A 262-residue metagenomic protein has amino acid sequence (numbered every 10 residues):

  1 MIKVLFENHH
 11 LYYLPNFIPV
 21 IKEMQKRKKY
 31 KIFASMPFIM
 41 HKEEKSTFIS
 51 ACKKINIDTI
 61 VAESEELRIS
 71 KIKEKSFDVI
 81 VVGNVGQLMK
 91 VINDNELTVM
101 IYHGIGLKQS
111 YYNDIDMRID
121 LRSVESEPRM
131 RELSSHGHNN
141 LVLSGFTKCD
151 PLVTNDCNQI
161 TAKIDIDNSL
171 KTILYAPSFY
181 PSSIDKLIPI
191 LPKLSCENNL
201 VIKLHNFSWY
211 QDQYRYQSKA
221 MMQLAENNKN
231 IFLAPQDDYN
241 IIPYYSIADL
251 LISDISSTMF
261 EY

Functional and structural regions predicted by a protein language model:
M1-V4, T172-I173: Residues that mark the start of a beta-strand
L5-T154: Active-site and donor-binding regions of nucleotide-sugar-utilizing enzymes
I72-V82, N155-A162, R215-Q217, S246-I252: Short, surface-exposed amphipathic charged segments that create phosphate/polyanion-binding patches used for binding
I80-V82, N95-M100, Q236-Y262: A donor-sugar binding/catalytic signature common to diverse glycosyltransferases and related nucleotide-sugar
V85, S178, S256: Short glycine-/small-residue-rich Rossmann-like dinucleotide-binding loops
L88-K90, R131, P181-S183, M259-F260: Short glycine-rich, flexible loops that bind phosphorylated cofactors or substrates
R118-D185, N206-D212: A nucleotide-sugar donor-handling region in carbohydrate enzymes
S169-Y245: Donor-nucleotide binding loops and adjacent catalytic segments primarily of GT-B fold Leloir glycosyltransferases
